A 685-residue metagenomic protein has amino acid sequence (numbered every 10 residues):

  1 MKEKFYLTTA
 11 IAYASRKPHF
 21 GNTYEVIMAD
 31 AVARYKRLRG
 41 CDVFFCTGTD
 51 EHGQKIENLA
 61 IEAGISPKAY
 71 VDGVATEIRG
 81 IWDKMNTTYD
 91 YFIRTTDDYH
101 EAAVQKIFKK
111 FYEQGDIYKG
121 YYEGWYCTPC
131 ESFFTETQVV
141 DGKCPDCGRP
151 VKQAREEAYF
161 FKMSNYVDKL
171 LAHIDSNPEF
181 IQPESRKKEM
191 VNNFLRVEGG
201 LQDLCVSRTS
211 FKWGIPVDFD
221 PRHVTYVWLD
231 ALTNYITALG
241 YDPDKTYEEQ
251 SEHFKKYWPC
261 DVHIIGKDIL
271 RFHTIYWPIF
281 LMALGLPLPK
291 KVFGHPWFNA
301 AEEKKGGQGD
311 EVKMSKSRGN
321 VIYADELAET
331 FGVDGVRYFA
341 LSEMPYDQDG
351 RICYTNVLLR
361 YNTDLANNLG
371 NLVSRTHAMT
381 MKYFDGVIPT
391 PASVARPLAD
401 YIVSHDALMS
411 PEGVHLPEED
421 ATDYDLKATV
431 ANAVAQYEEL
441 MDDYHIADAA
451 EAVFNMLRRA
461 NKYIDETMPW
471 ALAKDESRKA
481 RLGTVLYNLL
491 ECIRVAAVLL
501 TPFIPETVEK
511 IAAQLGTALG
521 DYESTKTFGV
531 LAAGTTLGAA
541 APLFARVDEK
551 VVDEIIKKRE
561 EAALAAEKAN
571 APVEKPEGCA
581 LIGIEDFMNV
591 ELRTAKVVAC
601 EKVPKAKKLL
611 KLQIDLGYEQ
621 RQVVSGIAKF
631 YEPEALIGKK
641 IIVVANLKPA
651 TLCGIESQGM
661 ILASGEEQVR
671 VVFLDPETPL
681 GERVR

Functional and structural regions predicted by a protein language model:
M1-T47, Y99-A103, Q153-K382, E451-V453: Structured secondary-structure scaffolds
K2-V74, I93-E113, C130, C147 (+6 more regions): N-terminal catalytic cores of NTP/NDP-binding nucleotidyl/phosphoryl-transfer enzymes
T76-Y89: A glycine-rich helix N-cap at a beta->alpha junction
Q114-V167, L171: Cys/His-rich short segments
K119, N356-A392, E418, L426-T536 (+1 more regions): Helix-rich, typically C-terminal accessory recognition domains appended to large enzymatic cores
A328-D349, R396-A399, M409, G413-A428: Acidic, low-complexity proline/glycine-rich segments
I511-D586: Intrinsic disorder at enzyme termini
G520, A569-R685: Phosphate-backbone binding interfaces of nucleic-acid-interacting proteins
